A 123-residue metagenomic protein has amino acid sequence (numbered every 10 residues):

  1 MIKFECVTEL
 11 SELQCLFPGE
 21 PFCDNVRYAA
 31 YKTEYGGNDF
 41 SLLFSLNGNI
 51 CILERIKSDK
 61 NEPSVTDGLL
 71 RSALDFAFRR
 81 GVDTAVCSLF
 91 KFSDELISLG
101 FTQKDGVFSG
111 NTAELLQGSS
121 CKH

Functional and structural regions predicted by a protein language model:
M1-N25, S119-H123: Short amphipathic alpha-helix that is part of the acyltransferase structural core
I2, S45-N47, V86-H123: Terminal substrate-recognition subdomain of acyl/acetyltransferases
L16-E20, A30, G81: Intrinsically disordered, low-complexity segments enriched in polar/charged residues with Gly/Pro, especially when
F22, F44, F76-F78: Sterically constrained small-residue positions within well-ordered secondary structures of folded domains
R27-S64, G68: Conserved donor-binding loop and adjoining core beta-sheet/short helix segment in diverse acyl/aminoacyl transferases
C51-G106: Acyl-donor binding region in acyl/amide transferases
